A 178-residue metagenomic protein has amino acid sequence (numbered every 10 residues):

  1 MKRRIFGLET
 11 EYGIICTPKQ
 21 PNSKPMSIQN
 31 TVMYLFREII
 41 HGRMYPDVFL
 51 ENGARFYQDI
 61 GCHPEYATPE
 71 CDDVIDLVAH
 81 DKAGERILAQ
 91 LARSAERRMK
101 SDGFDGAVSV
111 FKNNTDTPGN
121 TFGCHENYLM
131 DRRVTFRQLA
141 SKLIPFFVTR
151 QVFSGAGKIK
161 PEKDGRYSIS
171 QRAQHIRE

Functional and structural regions predicted by a protein language model:
M1-F111, N120, A140-A156, K160-P161 (+2 more regions): Terminal catalytic/cofactor-binding subdomain
N114-D131: Histidine-centered divalent-metal-coordination microenvironment in nucleic-acid enzymes
T135-R137: A short alpha->loop->secondary-structure connector
S168-E178: Acidic/Ser/Thr-rich, low-complexity mid-to-C-terminal regulatory regions of eukaryotic proteins
